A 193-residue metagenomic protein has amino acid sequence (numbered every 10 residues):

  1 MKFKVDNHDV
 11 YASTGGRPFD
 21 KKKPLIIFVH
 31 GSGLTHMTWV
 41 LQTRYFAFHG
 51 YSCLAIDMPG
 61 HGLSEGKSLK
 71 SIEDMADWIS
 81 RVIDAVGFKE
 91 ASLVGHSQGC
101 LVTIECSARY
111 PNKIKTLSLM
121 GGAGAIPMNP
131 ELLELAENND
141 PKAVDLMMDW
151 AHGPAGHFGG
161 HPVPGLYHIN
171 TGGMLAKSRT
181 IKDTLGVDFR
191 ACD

Functional and structural regions predicted by a protein language model:
F3-G15, V40-F48, S52-Q98: Active-site loop/oxyanion-hole signature of alpha/beta-hydrolase fold enzymes
R17-L25, Y51: Proline/glycine-enriched tight loop/beta-turn segments at coil->beta junctions that connect or precede beta-strands
K23, G31-L34, S97: Active-site glycine-rich loops that stabilize anionic/oxyanionic intermediates across multiple enzyme folds
F28-G31, A55: Structural cue for short, hydrophobic secondary-structure segments
G33, M58-G62, G124: Alpha/beta-hydrolase active-site loop signature
T38-L41, Y45, D74-R81, E105 (+5 more regions): Alpha-helical elements of Rossmann-like donor-binding domains used by nucleotide-donor carbohydrate transfer enzymes
L101-L146: Flexible "cap/lid" loop of the alpha/beta hydrolase fold
E134-D193: Conserved alpha/beta-hydrolase catalytic His-Asp/Glu region
